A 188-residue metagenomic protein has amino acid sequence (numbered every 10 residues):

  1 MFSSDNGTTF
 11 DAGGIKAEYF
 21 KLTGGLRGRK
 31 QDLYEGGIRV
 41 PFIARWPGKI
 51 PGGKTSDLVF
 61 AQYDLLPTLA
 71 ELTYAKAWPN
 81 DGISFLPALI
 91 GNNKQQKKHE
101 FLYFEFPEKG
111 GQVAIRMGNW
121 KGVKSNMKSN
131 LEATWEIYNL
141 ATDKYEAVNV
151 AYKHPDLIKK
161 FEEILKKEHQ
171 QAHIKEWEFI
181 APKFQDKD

Functional and structural regions predicted by a protein language model:
S3-S4, I43, Q62: Generic enzyme active-site microenvironment
T8-E35, I50-K54, L58, Y63-L140 (+3 more regions): C-terminal cap/loop subdomain of S1 sulfatases and analogous C-terminal strand-loop tails that border
G13, V148-D156: Active-site-proximal N-terminal segment of extracellular/periplasmic enzymes that hydrolyze or transfer
R39-V40: Catalytic cores of eukaryotic secretory-pathway lumenal/extracellular enzymes that build and remodel glycoconjugates
L140, K153-I158, E162: C-terminal structured subdomain/cap of oxidoreductase catalytic cores
D143: Intrinsically disordered, low-complexity polar regions and short flexible loop motifs
N149, H169, A181-P182, D186-D188: Extracellular/periplasmic ectodomains of large secreted or surface enzymes and adhesion receptors
E162-A181: Charge-dense polyanion-binding interfaces
